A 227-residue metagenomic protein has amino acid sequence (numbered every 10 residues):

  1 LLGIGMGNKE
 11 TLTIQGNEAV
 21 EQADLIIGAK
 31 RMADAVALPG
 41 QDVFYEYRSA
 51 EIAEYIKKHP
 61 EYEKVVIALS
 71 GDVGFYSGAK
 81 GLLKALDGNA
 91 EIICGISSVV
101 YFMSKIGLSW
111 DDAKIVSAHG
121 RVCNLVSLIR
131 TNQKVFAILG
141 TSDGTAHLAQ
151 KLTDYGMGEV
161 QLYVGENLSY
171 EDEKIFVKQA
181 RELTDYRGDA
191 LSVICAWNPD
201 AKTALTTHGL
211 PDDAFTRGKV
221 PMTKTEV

Functional and structural regions predicted by a protein language model:
L1, Q15, K64-V65, N132-V220: A contiguous loop/helix-start segment that scaffolds small-molecule binding in enzyme catalytic cores
L1-I93, V100: Class I S-adenosyl-L-methionine
A33-A35, S97-Y101, V122-C123, S169-D172: Short gly/pro/ser/thr-enriched loop/turn and capping motifs at secondary-structure boundaries
F44, A85, G107-D111, Q179-E182: Short, hinge-like loop/turn segments at secondary-structure boundaries
I52-P60, N124-I129, E182-Y186: Short amphipathic alpha-helix with an adjacent loop that forms part of the alpha/beta core around
K84-A90, L108-D112, Y155-V160: A short alpha->loop->secondary-structure connector
S98-Q133, G140: Short, glycine-/small-residue-rich phosphate/pyrophosphate-handling segment
V227: Conserved SAM/SAH cofactor-binding pocket of Class I
